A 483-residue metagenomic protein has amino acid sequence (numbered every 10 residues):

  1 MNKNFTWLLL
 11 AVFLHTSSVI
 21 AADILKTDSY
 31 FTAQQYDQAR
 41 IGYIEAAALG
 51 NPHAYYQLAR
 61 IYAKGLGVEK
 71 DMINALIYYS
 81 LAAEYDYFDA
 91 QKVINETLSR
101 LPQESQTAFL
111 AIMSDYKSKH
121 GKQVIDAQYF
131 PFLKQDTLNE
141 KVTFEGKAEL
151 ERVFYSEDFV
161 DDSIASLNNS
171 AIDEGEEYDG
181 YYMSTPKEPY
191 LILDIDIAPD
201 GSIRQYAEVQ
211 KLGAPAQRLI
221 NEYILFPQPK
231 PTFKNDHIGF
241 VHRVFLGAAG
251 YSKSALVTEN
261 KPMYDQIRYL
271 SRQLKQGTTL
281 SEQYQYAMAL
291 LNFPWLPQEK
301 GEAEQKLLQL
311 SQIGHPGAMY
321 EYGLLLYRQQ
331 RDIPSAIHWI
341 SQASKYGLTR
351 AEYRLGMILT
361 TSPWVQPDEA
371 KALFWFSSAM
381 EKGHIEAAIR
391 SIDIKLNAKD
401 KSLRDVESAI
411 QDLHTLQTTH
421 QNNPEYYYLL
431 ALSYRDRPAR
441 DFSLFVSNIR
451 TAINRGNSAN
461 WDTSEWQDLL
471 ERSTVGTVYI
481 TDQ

Functional and structural regions predicted by a protein language model:
N2-L10: Sec-dependent signal peptide recognition, specifically the positively charged N-region followed immediately by
T16-S17: N-terminal signal peptide c-region/cleavage motif recognized by signal peptidases
D23, Y30, Q35, Y43 (+14 more regions): Short helix-capping/linker turns of helical repeat alpha-solenoids
K26-S29, I44-A48, H53-L76, L81 (+2 more regions): Alpha-helical, heptad-rich or low-complexity scaffold/stalk segments that mediate oligomerization or tethering
Y30, G42, Y55-Y62, Y78 (+8 more regions): TPR/Sel1-like alpha-solenoid repeat signature
D37, A83, K92-P294, K300-Q312 (+10 more regions): Charge-biased low-complexity segments
G67, I73-F109, L325-W364, K371: A generic tandem-repeat structural signature
